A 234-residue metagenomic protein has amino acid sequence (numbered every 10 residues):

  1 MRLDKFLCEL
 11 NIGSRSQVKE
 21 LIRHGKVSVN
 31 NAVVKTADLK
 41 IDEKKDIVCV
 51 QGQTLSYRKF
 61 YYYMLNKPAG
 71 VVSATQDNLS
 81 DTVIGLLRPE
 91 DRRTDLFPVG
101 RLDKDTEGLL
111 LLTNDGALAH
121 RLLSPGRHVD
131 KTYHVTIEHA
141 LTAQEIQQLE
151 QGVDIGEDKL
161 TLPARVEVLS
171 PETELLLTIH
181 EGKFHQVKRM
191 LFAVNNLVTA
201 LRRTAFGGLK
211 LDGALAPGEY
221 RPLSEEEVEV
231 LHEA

Functional and structural regions predicted by a protein language model:
M1-A234: Basic, flexible Lys/Arg- and Gly-enriched helix-loop patches that mediate nucleic-acid binding at interfaces with rRNA
